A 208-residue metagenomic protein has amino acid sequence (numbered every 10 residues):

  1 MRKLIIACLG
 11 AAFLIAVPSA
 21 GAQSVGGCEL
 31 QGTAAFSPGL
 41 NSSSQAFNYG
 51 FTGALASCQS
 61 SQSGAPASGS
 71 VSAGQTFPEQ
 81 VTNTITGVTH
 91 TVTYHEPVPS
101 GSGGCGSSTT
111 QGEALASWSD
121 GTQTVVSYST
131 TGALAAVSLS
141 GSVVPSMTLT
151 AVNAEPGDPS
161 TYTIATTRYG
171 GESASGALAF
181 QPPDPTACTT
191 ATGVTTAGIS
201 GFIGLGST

Functional and structural regions predicted by a protein language model:
M1-L4: Positively charged n-region of N-terminal signal peptides that target proteins for export
A7-A16: Bacterial N-terminal signal peptides
P18-S24: Sec/Tat signal peptide C-region and signal peptidase I cleavage site
V25-A35: Amphipathic hydrophobic-ligand
G26, A56-S57, G103, D184-A187: Extracellular secreted precursors and ectodomains with disulfide-bonded cysteine-rich loops/domains
S37-L40: Mature soluble binding/inhibitory domains
Q45-S160: Predominantly extracellular/secreted and cell-surface proteins with exposed, flexible low-complexity segments
R168-T208: Extracellularly exposed regions in secreted/surface proteins, prominently low-complexity, repeat-rich
